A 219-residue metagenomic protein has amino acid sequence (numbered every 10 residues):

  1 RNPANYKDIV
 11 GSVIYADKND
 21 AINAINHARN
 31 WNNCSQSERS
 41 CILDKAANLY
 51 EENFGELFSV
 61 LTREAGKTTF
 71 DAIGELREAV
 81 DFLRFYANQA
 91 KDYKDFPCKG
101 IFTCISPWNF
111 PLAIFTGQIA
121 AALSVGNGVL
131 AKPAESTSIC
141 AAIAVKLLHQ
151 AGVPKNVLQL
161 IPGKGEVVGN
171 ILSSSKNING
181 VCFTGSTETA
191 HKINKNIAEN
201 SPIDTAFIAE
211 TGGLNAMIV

Functional and structural regions predicted by a protein language model:
R1-N5: Glycine-rich phosphate/pyrophosphate-binding loop and adjacent beta-alpha nucleotide/cofactor-binding cores
Y6-Y93: Glycine-rich loop-to-alpha-helix module at the N-terminal edge of alpha/beta enzyme cores
T62, N88-V219: Rossmann-like NAD(P) dinucleotide-binding subdomain of oxidoreductase/dehydrogenase enzymes
